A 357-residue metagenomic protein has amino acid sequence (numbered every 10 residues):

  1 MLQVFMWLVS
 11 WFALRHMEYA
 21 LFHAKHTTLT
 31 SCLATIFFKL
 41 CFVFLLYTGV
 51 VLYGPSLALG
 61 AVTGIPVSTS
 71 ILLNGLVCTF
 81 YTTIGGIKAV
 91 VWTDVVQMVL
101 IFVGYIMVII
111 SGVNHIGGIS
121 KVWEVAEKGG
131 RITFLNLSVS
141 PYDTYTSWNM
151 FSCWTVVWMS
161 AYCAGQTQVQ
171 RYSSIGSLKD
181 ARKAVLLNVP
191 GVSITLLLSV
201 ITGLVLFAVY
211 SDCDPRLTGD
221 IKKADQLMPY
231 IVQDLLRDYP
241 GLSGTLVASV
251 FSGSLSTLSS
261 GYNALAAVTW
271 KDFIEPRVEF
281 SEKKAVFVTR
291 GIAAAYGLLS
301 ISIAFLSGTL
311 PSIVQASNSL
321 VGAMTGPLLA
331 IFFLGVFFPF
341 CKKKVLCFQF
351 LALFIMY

Functional and structural regions predicted by a protein language model:
M1-Y357: Membrane-embedded helix-loop-helix hairpins and adjacent transmembrane boundary segments in multi-pass transporters
